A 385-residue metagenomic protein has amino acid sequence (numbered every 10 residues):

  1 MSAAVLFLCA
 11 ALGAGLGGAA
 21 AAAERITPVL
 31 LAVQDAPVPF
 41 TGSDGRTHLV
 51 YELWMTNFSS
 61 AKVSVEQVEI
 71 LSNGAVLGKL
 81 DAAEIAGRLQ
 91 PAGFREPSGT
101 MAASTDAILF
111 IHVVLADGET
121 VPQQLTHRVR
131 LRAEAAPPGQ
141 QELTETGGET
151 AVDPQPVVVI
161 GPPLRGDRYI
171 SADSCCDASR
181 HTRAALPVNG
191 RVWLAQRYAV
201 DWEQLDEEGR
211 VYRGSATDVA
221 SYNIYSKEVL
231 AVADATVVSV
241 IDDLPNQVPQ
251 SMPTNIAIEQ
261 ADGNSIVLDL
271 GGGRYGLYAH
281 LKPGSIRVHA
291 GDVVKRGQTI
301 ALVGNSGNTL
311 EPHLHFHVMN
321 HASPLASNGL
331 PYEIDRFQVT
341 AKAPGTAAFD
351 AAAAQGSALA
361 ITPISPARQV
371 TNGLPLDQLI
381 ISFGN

Functional and structural regions predicted by a protein language model:
Q34-D35, G45-E52: Short, solvent-exposed loop/turn segments enriched in Ser/Thr/Gly
M55-K62: Asparagine-centered strand-capping/turn motif at beta-strand->loop junctions
L77-T120: Intrinsically disordered, low-complexity Pro/Gly/Ser/Thr-rich segments with frequent PxxP/GP/PP motifs and embedded
D153-S174, R180-A184, R213, I256-Q260 (+3 more regions): Acidic, glycine-rich catalytic/binding loops that coordinate metals and/or anionic ligands
H181-A231, V240-E259: Short glycine/threonine/proline-enriched tight-turn/helix- or strand-capping micro-motif at secondary-structure
L230, R274-G297: Short histidine-centered loop motifs in beta-beta connectors
A235-V237, G291-V303: A structural signal for short beta-strand/turn segments enriched in small hydrophobics and glycine
T236-K282: Zn2+-dependent peptidoglycan hydrolase active-site motif and core
